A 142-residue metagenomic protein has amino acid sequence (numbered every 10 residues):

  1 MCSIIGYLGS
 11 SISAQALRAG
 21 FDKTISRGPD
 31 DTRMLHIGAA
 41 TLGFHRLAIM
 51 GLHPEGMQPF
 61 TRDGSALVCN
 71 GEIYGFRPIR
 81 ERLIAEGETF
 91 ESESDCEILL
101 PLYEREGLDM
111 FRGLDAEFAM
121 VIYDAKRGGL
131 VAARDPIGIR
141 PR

Functional and structural regions predicted by a protein language model:
M1-R142: N-terminus-centric sequence/structural signature that marks the extreme N-terminus and adjacent "lid/interface" module
